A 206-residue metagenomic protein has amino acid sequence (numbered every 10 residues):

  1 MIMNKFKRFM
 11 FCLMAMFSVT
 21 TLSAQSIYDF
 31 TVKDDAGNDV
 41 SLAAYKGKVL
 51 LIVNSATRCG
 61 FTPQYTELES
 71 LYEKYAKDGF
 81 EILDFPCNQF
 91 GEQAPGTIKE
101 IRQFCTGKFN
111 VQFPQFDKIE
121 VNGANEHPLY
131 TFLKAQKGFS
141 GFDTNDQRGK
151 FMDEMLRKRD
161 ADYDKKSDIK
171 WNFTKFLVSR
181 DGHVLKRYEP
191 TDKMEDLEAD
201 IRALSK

Functional and structural regions predicted by a protein language model:
I2-F11: Bacterial N-terminal signal peptides that target proteins for export
M10-T21: Bacterial N-terminal signal peptides
L22-A43: N-terminal "domain-start" segment that seeds a small globular fold
K48-V49, T57-R58, T62-P86, C105-F109: Conserved helix-turn-beta segment immediately C-terminal to the redox Cys motif in thioredoxin-like folds
G79-G96, Q112-G123: Thiol-based oxidoreductase modules, predominantly thioredoxin-like and allied folds used for disulfide exchange
N110-E189: Thiol/selenol-based redox catalytic cores and closely related redox-interacting motifs
K186-S205: Non-catalytic, surface beta->alpha helical segment in thiol-disulfide oxidoreductase systems
